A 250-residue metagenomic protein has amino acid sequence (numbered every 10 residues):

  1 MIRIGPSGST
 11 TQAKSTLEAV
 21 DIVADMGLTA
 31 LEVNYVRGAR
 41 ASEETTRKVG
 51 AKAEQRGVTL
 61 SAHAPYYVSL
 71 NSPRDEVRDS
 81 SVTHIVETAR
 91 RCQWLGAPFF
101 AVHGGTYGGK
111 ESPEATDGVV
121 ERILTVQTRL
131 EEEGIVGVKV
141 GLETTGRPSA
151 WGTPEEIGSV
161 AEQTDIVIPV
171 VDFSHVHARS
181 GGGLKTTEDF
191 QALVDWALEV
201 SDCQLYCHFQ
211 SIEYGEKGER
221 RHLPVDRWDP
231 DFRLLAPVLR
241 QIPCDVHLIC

Functional and structural regions predicted by a protein language model:
M1-E87, I168: N-terminal pre-domain/capping segments
I2-G8, L31-V33, L60-A64, F100-V102 (+4 more regions): Hydrophobic faces of well-ordered beta-strands that scaffold small-molecule active sites in alpha/beta enzyme cores
S7-T11, N34-G38, P65-S69, G105-Y107 (+3 more regions): Active-site beta-loop-alpha junctions enriched in small/polar residues
Q12, T16, A39-A41, L70-S72 (+4 more regions): Active-site-proximal flexible loops/turns
V20-G27, R40-S61, E87-G96, L124-V136 (+3 more regions): Acidic (Asp/Glu)-rich catalytic clusters
E44-A51, R78-I85, T116-E121, P154-G158 (+2 more regions): Charged helix-capping and loop-helix junction motifs
E54, N71-V171: Active-site acidic/histidine proton-transfer and metal-coordination neighborhood in alpha/beta enzyme cores
P113, W151-P154, H177-D245: Gly/Pro-rich active-site loop or hairpin
